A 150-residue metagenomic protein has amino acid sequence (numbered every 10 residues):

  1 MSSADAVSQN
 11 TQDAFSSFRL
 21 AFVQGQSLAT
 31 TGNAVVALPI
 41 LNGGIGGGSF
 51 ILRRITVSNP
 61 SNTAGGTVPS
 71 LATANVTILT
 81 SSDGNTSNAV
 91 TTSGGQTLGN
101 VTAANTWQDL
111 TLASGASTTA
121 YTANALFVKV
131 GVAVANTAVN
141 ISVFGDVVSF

Functional and structural regions predicted by a protein language model:
S2-F150: Surface-exposed, low-hydrophobicity beta-strand/loop segments enriched in small/polar/acidic residues
